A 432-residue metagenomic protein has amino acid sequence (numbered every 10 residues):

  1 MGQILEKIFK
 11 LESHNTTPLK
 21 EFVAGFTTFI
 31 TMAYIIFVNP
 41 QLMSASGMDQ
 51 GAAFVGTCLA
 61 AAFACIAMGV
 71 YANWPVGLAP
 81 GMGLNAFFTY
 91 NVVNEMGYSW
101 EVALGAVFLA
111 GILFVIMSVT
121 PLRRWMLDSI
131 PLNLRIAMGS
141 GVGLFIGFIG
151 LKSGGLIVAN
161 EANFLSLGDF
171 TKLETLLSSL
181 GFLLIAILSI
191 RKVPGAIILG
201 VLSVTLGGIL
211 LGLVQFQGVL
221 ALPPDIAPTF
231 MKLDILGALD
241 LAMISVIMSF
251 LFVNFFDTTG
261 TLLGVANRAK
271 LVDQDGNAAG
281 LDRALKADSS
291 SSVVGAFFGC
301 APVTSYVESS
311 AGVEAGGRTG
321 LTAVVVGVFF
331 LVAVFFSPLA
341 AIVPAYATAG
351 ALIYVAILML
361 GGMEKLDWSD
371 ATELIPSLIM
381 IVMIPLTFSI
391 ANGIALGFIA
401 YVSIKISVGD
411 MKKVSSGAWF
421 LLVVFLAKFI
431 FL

Functional and structural regions predicted by a protein language model:
M1-A52, L165-L167, I198-D282, L426-A427: Helix-loop-helix hairpins and the membrane-proximal interhelical loops of multi-pass alpha-helical transport proteins
G2-I35, N39, A60, P80-G139 (+1 more regions): Helix-loop-helix junctions within the multi-pass membrane cores of secondary transporters/permeases
Q41-A53, N91-V102, L241-I244, P344 (+1 more regions): Helix-coil boundary and interhelical linker segments in multi-pass alpha-helical membrane proteins
G47-I66: Loop-to-helix transition at the N-terminal end of transmembrane alpha-helices
A64-G77, A186-K192, F250-D257, D288-F298 (+3 more regions): Transmembrane alpha-helix interface/packing and boundary motifs in multi-pass membrane proteins, characterized by
P75, T205, I209, G316: Conserved, well-structured core segments that form the ligand-binding/active-site neighborhood of functional domains
M96-L210, V214, V324-L432: Membrane-embedded alpha-helical modules
